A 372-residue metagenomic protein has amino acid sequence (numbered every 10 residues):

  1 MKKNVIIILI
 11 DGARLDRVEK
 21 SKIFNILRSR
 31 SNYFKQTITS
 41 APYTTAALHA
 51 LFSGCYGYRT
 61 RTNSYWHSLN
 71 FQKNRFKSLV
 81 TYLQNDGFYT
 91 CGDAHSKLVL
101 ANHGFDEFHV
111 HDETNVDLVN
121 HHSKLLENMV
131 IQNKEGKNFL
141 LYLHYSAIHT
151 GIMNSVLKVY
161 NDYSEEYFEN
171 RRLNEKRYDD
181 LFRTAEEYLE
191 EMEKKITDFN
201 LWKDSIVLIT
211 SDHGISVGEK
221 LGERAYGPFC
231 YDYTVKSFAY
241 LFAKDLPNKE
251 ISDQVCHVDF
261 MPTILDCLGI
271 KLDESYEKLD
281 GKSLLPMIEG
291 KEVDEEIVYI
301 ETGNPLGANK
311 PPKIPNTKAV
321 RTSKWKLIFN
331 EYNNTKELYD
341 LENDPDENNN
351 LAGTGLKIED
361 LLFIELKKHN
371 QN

Functional and structural regions predicted by a protein language model:
M1-N372: Catalytic domains that recognize anionic headgroups
